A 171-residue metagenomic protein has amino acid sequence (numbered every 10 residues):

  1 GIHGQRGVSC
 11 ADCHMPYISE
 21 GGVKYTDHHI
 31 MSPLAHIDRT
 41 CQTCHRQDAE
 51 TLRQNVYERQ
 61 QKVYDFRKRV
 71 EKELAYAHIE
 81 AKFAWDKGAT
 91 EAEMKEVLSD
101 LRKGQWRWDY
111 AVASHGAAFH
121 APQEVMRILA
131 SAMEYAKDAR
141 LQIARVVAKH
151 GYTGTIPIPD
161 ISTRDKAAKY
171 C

Functional and structural regions predicted by a protein language model:
G1-K68, T90, A111-Q123, K149-H150: Inter-heme linker and motif-flanking segments adjacent to c-type heme-binding CXXCH motifs in c-type cytochromes
V56-Q60, Y64-C171: Mature extracytoplasmic or organellar-lumen-exposed domains after removal of signal/transit peptides
